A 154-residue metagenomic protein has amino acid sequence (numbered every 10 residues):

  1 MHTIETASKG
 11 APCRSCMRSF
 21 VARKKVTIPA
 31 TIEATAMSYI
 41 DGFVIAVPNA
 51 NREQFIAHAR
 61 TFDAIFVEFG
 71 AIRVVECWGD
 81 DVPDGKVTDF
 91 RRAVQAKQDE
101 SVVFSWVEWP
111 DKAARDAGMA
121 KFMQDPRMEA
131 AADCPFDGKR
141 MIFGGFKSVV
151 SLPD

Functional and structural regions predicted by a protein language model:
M1-A11, V26-I32: Ser/Thr-rich, low-complexity intrinsically disordered segments
C13-C16: Cysteine-centered motifs
A22-T35, V67, A71-Q98, Q124-D154: Glycine-rich beta-strand-turn "strand-cap" elements at beta-sheet edges
E33-T61: Long, hydrophobic N-terminal alpha-helical segment
I40-V47, K86-F122: Short, well-ordered beta-strand segments in beta-rich or mixed alpha/beta enzyme and ligand-binding folds
Q54-V67, V102-V107: Generic detector of contiguous secondary-structure segments
A57-F62, G118-D125: Short amphipathic alpha-helices in soluble, non-transmembrane regions that often serve as interface/regulatory elements
